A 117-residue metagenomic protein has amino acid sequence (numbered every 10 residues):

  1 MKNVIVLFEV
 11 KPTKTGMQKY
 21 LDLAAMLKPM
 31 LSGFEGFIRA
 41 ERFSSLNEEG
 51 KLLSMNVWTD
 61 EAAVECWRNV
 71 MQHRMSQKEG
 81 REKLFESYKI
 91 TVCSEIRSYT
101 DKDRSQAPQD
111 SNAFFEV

Functional and structural regions predicted by a protein language model:
M1-K51, E61-N69, F85-V117: Short S/T/G/P-rich N-terminal loop/turn motif that feeds into the first structured element of a domain
S76: Conserved short loop/helix modules at catalytic or binding sites in compact beta-alpha or helix-hairpin-helix contexts
